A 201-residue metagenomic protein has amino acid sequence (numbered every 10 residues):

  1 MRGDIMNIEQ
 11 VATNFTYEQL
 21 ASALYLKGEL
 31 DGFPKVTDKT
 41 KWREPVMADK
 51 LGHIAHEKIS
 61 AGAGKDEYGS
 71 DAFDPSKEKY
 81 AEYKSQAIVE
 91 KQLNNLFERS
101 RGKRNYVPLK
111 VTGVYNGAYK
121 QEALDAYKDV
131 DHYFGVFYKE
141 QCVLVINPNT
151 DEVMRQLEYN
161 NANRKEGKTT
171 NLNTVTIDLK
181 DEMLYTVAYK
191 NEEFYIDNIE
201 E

Functional and structural regions predicted by a protein language model:
R2-K79, Y83-E201: Nucleic-acid endonuclease domains
